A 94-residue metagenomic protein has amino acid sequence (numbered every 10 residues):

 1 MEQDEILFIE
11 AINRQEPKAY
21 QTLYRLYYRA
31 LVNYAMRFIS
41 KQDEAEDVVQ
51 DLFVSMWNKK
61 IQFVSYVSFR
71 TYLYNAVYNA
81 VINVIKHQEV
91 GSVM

Functional and structural regions predicted by a protein language model:
M1-A30: N-terminal module of bacterial RNA polymerase sigma factors
F8, A19-Y20, V48, F69 (+1 more regions): Hydrophobic side chains within well-formed alpha-helices
N13-Q21, V32-D51: Short, charged helix-capping/linker segments at alpha-helix termini
P17, Q42, E46, K60-Y66 (+1 more regions): A short, glycine- and basic residue-enriched loop/turn that sits immediately adjacent to a domain's principal
R25-R29, Q50, Y78, H87: ATP/adenylate-binding site constellation spanning eukaryotic-like Ser/Thr protein kinases, ABC-transporter
N33, D47-V54, V67-N79: Structural recognition of an alpha-helix C-terminal capping motif at a helix-to-coil junction
I61-V64, Y78-M94: Arg/Lys-rich amphipathic alpha helix in sigma70-family domain 2
